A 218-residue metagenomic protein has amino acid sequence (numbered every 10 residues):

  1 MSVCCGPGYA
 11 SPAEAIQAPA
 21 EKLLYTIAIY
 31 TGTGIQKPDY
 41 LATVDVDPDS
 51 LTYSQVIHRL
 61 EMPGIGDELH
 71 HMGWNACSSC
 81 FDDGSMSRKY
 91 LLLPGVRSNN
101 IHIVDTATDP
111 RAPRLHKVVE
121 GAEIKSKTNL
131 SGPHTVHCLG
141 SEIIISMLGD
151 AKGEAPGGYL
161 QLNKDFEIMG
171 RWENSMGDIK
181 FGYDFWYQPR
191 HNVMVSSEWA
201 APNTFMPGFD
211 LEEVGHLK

Functional and structural regions predicted by a protein language model:
M1-D49: Sequence/structural signature of beta-propeller modules and their immediately flanking N-terminal secretory/stalk
S2-A20, E68-R88, S126-G140, F185-N192 (+1 more regions): Structural signature of eukaryotic scaffold interfaces centered on beta-propeller domains
S2-Y9, D45-L69, R114-A122: A short helix->beta-strand "capping" segment at the edge of beta-propeller domains
Q17-P19, Y25-Q36, F81-K89, L93-P94 (+2 more regions): Short, conserved, GDST-rich strand-edge loop motifs in beta-rich repeat architectures
K22, D39, Q55, K89 (+4 more regions): Repetitive beta-architecture junctions, highlighting loop-to-beta-strand starts across blade-like repeats
D39-D47, A107, P156-E167, E212-K218: Beta-propeller blade signature
I57, P63-G66, T128-L130, G177-K180 (+1 more regions): Short loop/turn positions that demarcate and connect the beta-strands within blades of beta-propeller repeat domains
T106-P189: Asp-box/WD-like beta-propeller blade repeats and closely related beta-sheet repeat scaffolds
